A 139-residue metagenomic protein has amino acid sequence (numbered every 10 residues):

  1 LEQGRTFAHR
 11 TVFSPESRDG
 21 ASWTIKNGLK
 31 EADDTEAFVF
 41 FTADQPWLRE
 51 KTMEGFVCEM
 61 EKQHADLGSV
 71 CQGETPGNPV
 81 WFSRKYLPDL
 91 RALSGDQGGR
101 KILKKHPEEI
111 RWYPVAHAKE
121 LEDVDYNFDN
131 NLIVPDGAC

Functional and structural regions predicted by a protein language model:
L1-P76, E108-H117: Nucleotide and nucleotide-moiety/phosphate-recognizing core
T24, T52, Y86, G98-G99: Hydrophobic alpha-helical segments typical of transmembrane helices and their membrane-interface/capping positions
T24-K26, V80, D123-Y126: Short secondary-structure transition/capping segments
Q45, N78-W81, R91, L121-E122: A residue-level structural signature of the nucleotidyltransferase/glycosyltransferase Rossmann-like core
T75-D89, N127: Conserved nucleotide-sugar donor-binding and metal-coordinating catalytic region shared by glycosyltransferases
P88, A92-C139: Conserved alpha/beta core of the MobA/IspD/sugar-nucleotide pyrophosphorylase nucleotidyltransferase superfamily
